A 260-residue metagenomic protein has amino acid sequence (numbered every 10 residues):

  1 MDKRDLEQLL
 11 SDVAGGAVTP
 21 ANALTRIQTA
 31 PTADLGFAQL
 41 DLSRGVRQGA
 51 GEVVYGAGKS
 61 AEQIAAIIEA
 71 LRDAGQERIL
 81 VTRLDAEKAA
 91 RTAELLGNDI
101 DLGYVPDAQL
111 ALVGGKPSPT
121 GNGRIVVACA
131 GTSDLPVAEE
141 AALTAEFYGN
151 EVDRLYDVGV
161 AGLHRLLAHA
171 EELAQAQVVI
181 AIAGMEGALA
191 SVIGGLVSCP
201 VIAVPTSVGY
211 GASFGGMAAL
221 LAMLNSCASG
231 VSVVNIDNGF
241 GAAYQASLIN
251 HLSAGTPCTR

Functional and structural regions predicted by a protein language model:
M1-D85, A89-A90, E94-L95: Long amphipathic alpha-helical segments
E62-I64, D134-E139, L163-H164, A183-V192 (+2 more regions): Short glycine/serine/threonine-rich phosphate/pyrophosphate-binding segments that cradle anionic phosphate groups
D101-V105, I193-G216: Short, acidic/small-residue loops that bind anionic groups at enzyme active sites
A108-G114, E151-E172, M217-A218, V234: Glycine-rich oxoanion-binding loops at beta->alpha junctions
G121-H164: Glycine-rich phosphate/diphosphate-binding loop of Rossmann-like nucleotide-binding domains
C129, S133, A170-A174, V178 (+2 more regions): C-terminal binding/interaction regions
A168-T206: Glycine-rich phosphate-binding loop
